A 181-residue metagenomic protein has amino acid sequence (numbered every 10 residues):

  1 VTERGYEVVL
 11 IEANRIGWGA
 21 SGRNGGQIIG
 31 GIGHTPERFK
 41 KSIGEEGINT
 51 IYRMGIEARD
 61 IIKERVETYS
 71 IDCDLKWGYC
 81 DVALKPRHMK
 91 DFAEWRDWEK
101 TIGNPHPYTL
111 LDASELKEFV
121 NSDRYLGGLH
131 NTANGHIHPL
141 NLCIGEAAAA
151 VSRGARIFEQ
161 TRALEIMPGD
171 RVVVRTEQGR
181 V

Functional and structural regions predicted by a protein language model:
V1-E3, A149-V151: Gly/Ala-rich phosphate-binding loop of Rossmann-like dinucleotide-binding domains, activating on the conserved
T2-R23: Glycine-rich FAD pyrophosphate-binding loop
Y6, N104, A155: Short phosphate-binding/catalytic loops that engage adenosine nucleotides
R23-M54: Glycine-rich active-site loop/strand segments that organize a redox cofactor
S42-A149, G169: Rossmann-like flavin
D112, E159-T161, M167: Short loop/edge segments at beta-strand edges and connector loops that shape dinucleotide/nucleotide cofactor-binding
A150-A163: A conserved beta-strand/loop element that lines the FAD pocket in flavoprotein oxidoreductases
L164-V181: Conserved beta-strand-loop-beta-strand element in the redox core of flavoprotein oxidoreductases
